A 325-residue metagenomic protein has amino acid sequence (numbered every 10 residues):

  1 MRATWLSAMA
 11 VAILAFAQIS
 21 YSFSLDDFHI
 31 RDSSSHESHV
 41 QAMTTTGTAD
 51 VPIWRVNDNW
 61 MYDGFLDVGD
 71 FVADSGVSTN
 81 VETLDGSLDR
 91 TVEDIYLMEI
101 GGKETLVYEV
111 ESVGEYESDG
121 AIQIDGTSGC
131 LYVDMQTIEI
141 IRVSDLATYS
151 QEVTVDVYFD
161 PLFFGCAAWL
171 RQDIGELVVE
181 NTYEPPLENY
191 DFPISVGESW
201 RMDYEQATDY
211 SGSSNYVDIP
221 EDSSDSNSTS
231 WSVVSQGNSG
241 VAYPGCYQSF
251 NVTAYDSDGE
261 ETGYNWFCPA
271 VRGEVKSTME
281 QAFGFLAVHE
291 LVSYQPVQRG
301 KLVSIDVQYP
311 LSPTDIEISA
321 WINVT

Functional and structural regions predicted by a protein language model:
R2, S20, L66-D67, R142: Poly-acidic low-complexity segments
R2-I13: Sec-dependent N-terminal signal peptides
M9, S20-S22: Cleavable N-terminal signal peptides
L14-Q18: Hydrophobic core
F23-Q136, D145, Q172-D315: Acidic, serine/threonine-rich low-complexity disordered tracts
V133, T137-Q172: Low-complexity, serine/threonine/proline-enriched polar segments
I318-V324: Aromatic/hydrophobic beta-strand junction motif of beta-rich domains
